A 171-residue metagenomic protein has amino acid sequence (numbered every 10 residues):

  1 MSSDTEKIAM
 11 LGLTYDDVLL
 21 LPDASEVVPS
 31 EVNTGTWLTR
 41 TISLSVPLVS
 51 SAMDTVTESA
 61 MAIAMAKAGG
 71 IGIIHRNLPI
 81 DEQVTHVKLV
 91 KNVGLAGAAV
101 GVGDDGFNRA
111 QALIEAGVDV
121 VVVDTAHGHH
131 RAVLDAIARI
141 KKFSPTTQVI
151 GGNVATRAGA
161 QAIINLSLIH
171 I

Functional and structural regions predicted by a protein language model:
M1-L95: N-terminal capping/small domains of soluble enzymes
S45-L48, N92-A99, F143-A155: Short beta-strand/loop segments at the ligand-binding rim of alpha/beta enzyme cores
D54, N108-Q111: The conserved cystathionine-beta-synthase
M65, V90, L113, I140 (+1 more regions): Generic structural signal for hydrophobic
A68, A116, L166-S167: Structural motif
I73-L78, G97-V102, V120-H129, Q148-N153: Catalytic beta/alpha-barrel core
L78-L89, D105-N108, A126-S144, T156-Q161: Active-site-adjacent beta->alpha loops and helix N-cap segments on the catalytic face of soluble alpha/beta enzymes
I169-I171: Conserved small/polar residues in nucleotide/adenosyl-binding loops
